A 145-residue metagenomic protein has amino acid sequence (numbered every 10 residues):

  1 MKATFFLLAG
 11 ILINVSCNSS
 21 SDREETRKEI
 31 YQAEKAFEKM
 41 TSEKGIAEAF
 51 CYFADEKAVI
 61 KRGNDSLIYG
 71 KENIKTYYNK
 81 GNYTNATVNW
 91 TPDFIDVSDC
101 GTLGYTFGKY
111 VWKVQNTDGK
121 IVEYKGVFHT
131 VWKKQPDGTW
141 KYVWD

Functional and structural regions predicted by a protein language model:
M1-T26: Bacterial Sec-dependent N-terminal signal peptides
S21, N116-E123: A short acidic/glycine-rich loop-to-helix N-cap element
E25-Y31, G45-D96, K109, K120-V122: A solvent-exposed, acidic/Ser-Thr-rich amphipathic alpha-helical stretch
F37, L103-F107, V131-W132, W140-K141: Short, structured motif recognition centered on aromatic/hydrophobic residues
T102-W112, G126: A short hydrophobic beta-strand element
W112-N116, K134: Beta-strand elements of well-folded, non-transmembrane domains
K125-D145: Short beta-strand edge/turn micro-motifs at domain boundaries
